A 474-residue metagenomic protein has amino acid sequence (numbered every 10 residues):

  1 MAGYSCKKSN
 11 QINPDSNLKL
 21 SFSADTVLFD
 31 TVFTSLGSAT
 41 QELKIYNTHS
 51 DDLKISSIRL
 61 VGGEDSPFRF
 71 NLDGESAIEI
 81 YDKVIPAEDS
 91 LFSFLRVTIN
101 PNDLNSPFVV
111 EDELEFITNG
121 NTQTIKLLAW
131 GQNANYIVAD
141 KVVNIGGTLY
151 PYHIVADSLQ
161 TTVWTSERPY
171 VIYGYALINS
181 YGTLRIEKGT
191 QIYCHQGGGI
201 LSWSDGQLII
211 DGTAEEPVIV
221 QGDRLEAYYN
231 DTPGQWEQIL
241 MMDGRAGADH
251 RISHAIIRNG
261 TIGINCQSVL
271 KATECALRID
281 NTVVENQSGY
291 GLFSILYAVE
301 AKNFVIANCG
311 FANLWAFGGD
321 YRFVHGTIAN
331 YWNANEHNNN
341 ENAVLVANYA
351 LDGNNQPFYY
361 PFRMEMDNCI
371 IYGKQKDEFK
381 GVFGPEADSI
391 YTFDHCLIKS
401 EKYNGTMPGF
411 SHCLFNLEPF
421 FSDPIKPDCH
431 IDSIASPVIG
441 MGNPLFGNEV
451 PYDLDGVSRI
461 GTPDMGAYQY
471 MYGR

Functional and structural regions predicted by a protein language model:
G3-S5: C-terminal motif of bacterial Sec signal peptides marking the signal peptidase cleavage site
K7-L28, T48-R96, P101: Surface-exposed binding patches on compact interaction domains or structured appendages
S9-N10, P101-N133: Terminal connector regions
T40-N47, L95, V110-T118, I239 (+2 more regions): Buried hydrophobic-core signal for structured, non-transmembrane domains
Y136-D140, L208-G244, H337: Right-handed parallel beta-helix/beta-spiral solenoid domain characteristic of secreted/periplasmic
T165, Y173, N179, E187 (+20 more regions): Feature marks extracellular polysaccharide-active and adherence modules
S294, V299-H430: Predominantly extracellular beta-rich ligand-binding scaffolds that present long acidic/polar faces for carbohydrate
H412-R474: C-terminal accessory segments
